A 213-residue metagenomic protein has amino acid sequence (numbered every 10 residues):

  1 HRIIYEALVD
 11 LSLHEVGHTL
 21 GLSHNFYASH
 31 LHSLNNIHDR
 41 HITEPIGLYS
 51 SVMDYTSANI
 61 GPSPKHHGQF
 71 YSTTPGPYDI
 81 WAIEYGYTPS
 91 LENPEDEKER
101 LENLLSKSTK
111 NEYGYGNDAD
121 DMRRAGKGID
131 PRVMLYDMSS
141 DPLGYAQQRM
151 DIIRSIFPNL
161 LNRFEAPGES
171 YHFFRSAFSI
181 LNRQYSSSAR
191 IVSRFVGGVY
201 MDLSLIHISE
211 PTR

Functional and structural regions predicted by a protein language model:
H1-L11: Short pre-active-site segment immediately N-terminal to the catalytic Zn-binding motif
I3, S29-L205, S209, R213: Conserved catalytic/binding loops enriched for acidic/polar residues
D10-H24: Active-site recognition of the HExxH zinc-binding catalytic motif
